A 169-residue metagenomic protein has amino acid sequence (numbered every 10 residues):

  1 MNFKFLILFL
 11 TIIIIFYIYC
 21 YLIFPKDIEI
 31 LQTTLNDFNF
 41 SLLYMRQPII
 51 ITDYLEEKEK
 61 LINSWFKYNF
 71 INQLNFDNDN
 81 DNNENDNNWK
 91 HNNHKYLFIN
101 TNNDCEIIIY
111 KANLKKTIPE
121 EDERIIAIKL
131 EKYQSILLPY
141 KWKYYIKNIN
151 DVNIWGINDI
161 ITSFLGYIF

Functional and structural regions predicted by a protein language model:
M1-F169: N-terminal accessory scaffold of Fe(II)-dependent oxygenases
